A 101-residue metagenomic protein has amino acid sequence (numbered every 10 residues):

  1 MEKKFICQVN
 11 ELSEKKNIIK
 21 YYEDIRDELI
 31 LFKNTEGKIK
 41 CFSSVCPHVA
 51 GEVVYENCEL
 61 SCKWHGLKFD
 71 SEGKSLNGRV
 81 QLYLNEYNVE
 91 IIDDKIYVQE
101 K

Functional and structural regions predicted by a protein language model:
M1-V45, V49-N57, E86-K101: N-terminal pre-ligand scaffold of iron-sulfur
S44, H65, E72-K74, K101: Surface loops and adjacent helix of pleckstrin homology
V49-A50, H65-K68: Active-site glycine-rich loops that stabilize anionic/oxyanionic intermediates across multiple enzyme folds
E59-H65: Cysteine-rich micro-motifs
K68, E72-V89, D93-Y97: C-terminal structural segments of small proteins and small subunits
